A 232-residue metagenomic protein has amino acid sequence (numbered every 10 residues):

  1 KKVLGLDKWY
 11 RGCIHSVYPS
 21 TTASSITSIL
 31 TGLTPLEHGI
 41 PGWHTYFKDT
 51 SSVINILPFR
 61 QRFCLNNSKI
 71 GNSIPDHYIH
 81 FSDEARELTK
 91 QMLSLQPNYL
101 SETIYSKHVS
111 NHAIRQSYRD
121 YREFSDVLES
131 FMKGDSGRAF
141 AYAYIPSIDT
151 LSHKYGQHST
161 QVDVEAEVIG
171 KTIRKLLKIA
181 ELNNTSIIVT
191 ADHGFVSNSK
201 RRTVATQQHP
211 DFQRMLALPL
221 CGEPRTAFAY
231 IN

Functional and structural regions predicted by a protein language model:
K1-N232: Feature captures the catalytic ectodomains and active-site-proximal regions of enzymes that hydrolyze or transfer
